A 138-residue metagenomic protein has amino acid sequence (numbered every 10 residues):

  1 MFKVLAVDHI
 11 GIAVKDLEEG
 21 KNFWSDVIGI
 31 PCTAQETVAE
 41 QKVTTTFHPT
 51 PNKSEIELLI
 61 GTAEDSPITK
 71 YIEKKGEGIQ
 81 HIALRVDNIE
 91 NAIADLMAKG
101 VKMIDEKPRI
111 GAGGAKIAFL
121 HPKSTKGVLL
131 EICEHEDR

Functional and structural regions predicted by a protein language model:
M1-E19, E77-V86, E134-R138: N-terminal beta-strand motif that seeds the catalytic metal site of vicinal oxygen chelate
F2-K3, T46-P49, I56, L84 (+1 more regions): Vicinal oxygen chelate
V7-V14, W24, H48, K53-L59 (+4 more regions): Short, structured motif recognition centered on aromatic/hydrophobic residues
E18-P31, M97-K99: Amphipathic alpha-helical segments
E19, T37-Q41: Short glycine/proline-centered loop/turn elements that form peptide/ligand docking sites
G29-T37, V101-K107: Short secondary-structure junctions
V43, D65-K70: A short, acidic/glycine-rich surface segment
Y71-K99: Mid-chain, well-packed structural core segment of small domains
